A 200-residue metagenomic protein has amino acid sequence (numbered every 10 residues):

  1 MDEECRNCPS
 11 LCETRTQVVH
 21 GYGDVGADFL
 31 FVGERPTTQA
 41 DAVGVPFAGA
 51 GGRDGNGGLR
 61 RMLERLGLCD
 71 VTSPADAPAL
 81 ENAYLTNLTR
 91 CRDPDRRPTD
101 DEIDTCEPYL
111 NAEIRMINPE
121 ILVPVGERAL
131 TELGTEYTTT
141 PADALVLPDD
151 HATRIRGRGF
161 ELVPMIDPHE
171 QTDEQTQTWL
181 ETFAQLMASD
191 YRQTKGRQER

Functional and structural regions predicted by a protein language model:
M1-R200: A polyanion-binding, active-site-adjacent surface
